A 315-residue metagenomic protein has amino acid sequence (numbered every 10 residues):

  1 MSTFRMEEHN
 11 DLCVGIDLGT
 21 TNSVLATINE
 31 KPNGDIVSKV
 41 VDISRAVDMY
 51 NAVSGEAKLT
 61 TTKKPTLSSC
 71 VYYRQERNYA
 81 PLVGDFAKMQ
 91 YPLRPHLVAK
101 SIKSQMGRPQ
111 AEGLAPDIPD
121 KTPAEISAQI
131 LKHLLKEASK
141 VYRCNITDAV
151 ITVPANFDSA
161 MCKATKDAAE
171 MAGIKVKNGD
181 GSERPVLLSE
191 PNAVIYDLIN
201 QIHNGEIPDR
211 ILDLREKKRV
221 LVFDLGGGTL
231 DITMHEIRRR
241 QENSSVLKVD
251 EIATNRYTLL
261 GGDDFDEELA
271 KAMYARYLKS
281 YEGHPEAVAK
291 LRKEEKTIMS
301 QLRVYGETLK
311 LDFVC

Functional and structural regions predicted by a protein language model:
F4-I36, I202-E251: Gly/Thr-rich phosphate-binding beta-strand-loop-beta motif of the actin/hexokinase/Hsp70
H9, A128-N145, V194-I211: Phosphate/ATP-binding catalytic cores across multiple sugar-kinase/actin-like superfamilies, primarily ASKHA
V14-I16, D148-V153, V186-L188, V220-F223 (+3 more regions): Extended hydrophobic secondary-structure segments that form protein cores and membrane-embedded regions
L18-N22, S189-A193, G228-T229, G261-G262 (+1 more regions): Conserved A3 ("GATE") glycine/threonine-rich loop of ANL adenylate-forming enzymes
K31-K175, P185, G261-C315: Phosphate-binding loop and its immediate beta->loop->alpha context in nucleotide/phosphate-handling enzymes
C70, V186-G205, D266-K271: Glycine-rich phosphate-binding/hydrolytic loop that grips phosphoryl groups
C162-K163, I199, M234: Conserved strand-to-helix beginnings and helix N-cap segments that scaffold or border functional pockets
G173-A193: Conserved phosphate-binding/catalytic loops in two-lobed NTP-binding clefts
